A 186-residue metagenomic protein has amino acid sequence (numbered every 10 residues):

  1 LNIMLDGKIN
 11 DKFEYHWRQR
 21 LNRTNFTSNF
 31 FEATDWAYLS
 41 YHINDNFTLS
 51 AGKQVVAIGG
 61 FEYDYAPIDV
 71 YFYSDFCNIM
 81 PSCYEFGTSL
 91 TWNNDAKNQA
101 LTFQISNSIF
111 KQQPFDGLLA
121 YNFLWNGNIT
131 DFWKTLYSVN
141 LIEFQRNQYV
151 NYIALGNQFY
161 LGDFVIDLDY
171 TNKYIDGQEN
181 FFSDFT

Functional and structural regions predicted by a protein language model:
L1, F30-D35, S82-F86, G117-Y121 (+2 more regions): Residues that define the transmembrane beta-barrel architecture of outer-membrane proteins
L1-S108, G127-I129: Outer membrane beta-barrel
F13, F123-T186: Detector for outer-membrane/organellar transmembrane beta-barrel domains, recognizing the amphipathic beta-strand
R23-T27, A57-F61, A96, I109-Q113 (+4 more regions): Gram-negative outer-membrane beta-barrel proteins
Y63, T102-Q104, Q113-G117, L136-S138 (+1 more regions): A short secondary-structure junction signal
K111-N128: Aspartyl protease catalytic domain
